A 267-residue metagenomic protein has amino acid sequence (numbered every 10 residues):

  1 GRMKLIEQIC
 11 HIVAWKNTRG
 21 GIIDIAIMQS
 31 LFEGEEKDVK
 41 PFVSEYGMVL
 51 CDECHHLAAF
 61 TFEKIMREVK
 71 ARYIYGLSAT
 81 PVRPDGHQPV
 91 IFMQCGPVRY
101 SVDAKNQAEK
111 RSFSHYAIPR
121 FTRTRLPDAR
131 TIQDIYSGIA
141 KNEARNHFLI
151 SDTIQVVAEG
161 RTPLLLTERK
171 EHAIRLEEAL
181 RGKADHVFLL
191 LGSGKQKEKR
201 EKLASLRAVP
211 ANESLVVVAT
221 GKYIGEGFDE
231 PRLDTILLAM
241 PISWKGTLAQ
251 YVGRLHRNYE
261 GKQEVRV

Functional and structural regions predicted by a protein language model:
E7-G20, E36-D38, L164, I174-R175 (+1 more regions): Conserved helicase ATPase core of P-loop NTP-dependent helicases/translocases
V13-M48, A59-K64, Y223: Conserved helix/coil segment N-terminal to the catalytic DExD/H
D24-I27, R72-A79, V216-T220: Structural recognition of the conserved hydrophobic beta-strand(s) that form the central parallel beta-sheet of P-loop
V39-Y46, I65-A71, P231, L255-Q263: Short, conserved loop/helix-junction motifs that constitute active-site signature segments in enzyme catalytic cores
Y46-V49, E53-H55, I224, M240-P241: Conserved Walker B
G47-M48, H55-A117: Post-DEXD/H (motif II) to motif III coupling segment of the RecA-like Helicase ATP-binding lobe
P127-E168, I174-A179: Conserved interdomain hinge at the start of the Helicase C-terminal
L191-V267: Conserved RecA-like P-loop NTPase helicase motor core
